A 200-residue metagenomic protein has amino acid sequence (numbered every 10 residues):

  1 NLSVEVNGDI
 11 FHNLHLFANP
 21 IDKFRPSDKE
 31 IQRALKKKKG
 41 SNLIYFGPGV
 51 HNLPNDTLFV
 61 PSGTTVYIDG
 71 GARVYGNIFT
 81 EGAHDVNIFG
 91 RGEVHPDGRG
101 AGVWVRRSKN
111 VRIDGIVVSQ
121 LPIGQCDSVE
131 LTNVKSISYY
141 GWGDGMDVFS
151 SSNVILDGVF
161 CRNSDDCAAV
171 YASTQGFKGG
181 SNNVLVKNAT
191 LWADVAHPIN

Functional and structural regions predicted by a protein language model:
N1-Q32: Beta-strand-enriched, solvent-exposed domains that form extended recognition/catalytic surfaces
D22-P48: An acidic-aromatic substrate-binding cleft motif
I31-K37, N52-P61, Y75-G82, G102 (+4 more regions): Short, T/G/N/S-enriched strand-turn elements that build extracellular solenoid repeat scaffolds
S41-T80, G92-V94, V118: N-terminal extracellular ligand-recognition/capping segment immediately after the signal peptide
G63-T65, G70, H84-H95, K109-S119 (+2 more regions): Right-handed parallel beta-helix
N77, M146, L185, H197-N200: Conserved mixed alpha/beta catalytic, RNA-binding, or beta-rich assembly cores of soluble enzyme, regulatory
D97-V103: Glycine-rich phosphate-binding "P-loop"
